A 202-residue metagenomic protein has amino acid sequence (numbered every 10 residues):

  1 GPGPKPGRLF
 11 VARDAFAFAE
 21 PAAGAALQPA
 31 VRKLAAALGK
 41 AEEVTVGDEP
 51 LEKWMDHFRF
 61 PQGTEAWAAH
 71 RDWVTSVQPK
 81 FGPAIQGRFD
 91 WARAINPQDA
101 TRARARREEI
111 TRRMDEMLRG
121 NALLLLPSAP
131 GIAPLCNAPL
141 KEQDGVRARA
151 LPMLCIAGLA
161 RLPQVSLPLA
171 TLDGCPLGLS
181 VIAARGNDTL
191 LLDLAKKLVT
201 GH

Functional and structural regions predicted by a protein language model:
G1-A17, L159-H202: Structural helix-boundary/capping segments
G1-L151: Amidase signature
R32, L154, K196: Active-site phosphate/pyrophosphate- and oxyanion-stabilizing loops and adjacent acidic/basic residues in soluble
A35, L118, I156-A157, G174: A generic structural signal for well-ordered alpha-helical segments
G145-L167: Small-aliphatic-rich amphipathic alpha-helix that forms the alpha element of a beta-alpha
